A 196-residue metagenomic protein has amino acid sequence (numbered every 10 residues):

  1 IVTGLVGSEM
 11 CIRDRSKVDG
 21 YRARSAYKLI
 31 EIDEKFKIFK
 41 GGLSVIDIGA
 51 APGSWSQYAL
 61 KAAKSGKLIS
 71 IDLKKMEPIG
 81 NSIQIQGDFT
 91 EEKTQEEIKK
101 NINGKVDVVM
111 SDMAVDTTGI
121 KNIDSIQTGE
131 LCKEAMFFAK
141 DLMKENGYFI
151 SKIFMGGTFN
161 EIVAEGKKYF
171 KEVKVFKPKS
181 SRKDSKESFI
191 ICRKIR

Functional and structural regions predicted by a protein language model:
I1-G7, I12: Single conserved hydrophobic/aromatic residue that forms the stacking wall/gate of nucleotide- or nucleobase-binding
G41-A51: Conserved class I S-adenosyl-L-methionine
P52-K64: Conserved SAM-binding loop of SAM-dependent methyltransferases across substrates and taxa, primarily the Class I
S65-G66, L142-Y148: Short glycine-dipeptide loop
K67-D72: Conserved SAM-binding motif I beta-strand of class I
L73-T118: S-adenosyl-L-methionine
G129-E145: A short glycine-rich, Lys/Arg-flanked "PGG" loop and its adjoining helix->strand segment in the class I
M155-R196: Class I S-adenosyl-L-methionine
